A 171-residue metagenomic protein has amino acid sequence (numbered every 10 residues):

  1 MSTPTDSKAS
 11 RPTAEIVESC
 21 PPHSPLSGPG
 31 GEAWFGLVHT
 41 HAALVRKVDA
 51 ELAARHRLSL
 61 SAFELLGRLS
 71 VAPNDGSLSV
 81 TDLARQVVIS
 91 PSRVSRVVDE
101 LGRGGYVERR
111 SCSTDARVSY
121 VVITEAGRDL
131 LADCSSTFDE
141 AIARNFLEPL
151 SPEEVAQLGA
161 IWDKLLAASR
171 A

Functional and structural regions predicted by a protein language model:
M1-H56, A156: N-terminal leader segment of winged-helix/HTH proteins
T3-D6, C20, D99-Q157: Charged, amphipathic alpha-helical coiled-coil/dimerization segments
R46-S90: N-terminal helix-turn-helix DNA-binding core of bacterial DNA-binding proteins
R55, R103-Y106, A168: Residue cluster at the C-terminal edge of the helix-turn-helix DNA-binding motif
R68-A72, I161, A168: Short amphipathic alpha-helical elements of helix-turn-helix/winged-helix folds
V80, V98-D99: Short, hydrophobic-biased segments on the C-terminal half of alpha helices that form "recognition helices"
